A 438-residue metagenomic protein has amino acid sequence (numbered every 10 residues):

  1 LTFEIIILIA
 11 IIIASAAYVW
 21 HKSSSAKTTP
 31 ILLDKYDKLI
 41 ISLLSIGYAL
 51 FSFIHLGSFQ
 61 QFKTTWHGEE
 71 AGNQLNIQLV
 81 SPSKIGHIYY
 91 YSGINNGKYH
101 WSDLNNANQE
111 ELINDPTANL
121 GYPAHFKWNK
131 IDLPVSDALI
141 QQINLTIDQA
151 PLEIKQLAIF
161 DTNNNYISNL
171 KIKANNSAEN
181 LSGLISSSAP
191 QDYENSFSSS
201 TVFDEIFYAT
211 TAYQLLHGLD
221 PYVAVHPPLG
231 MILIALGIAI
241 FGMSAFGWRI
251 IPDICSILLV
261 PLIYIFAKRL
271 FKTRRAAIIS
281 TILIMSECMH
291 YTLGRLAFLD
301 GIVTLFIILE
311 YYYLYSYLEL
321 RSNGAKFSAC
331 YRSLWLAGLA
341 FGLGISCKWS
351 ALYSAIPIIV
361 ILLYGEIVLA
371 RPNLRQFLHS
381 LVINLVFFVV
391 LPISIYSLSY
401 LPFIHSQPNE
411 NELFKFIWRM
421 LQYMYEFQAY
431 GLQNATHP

Functional and structural regions predicted by a protein language model:
N164-A212, I393-P438: Aromatic-rich transmembrane-lumenal/periplasmic boundary elements in polytopic membrane proteins
I206-L216, Y222-M243, D253-I254: Short hydrophobic/aromatic helix or loop-helix immediately within or flanking a transmembrane segment in polytopic
F246, I250-F271, L309-Y313: Transmembrane-helix motifs of polytopic, lipid-linked glycan transferases
W248, P252, M289-V303, S350: Short acidic/glycine- and proline-prone juxtamembrane loop motifs at membrane-interface regions of multi-pass membrane
L258, I263-S286, T304-L305, S322-A329: Transmembrane-helix signature of polytopic, membrane-embedded enzymes that assemble or transfer cell-envelope glycans
L262, I302-F327, L336, A340-F341: Specific aromatic-rich, kink-prone transmembrane helix
S280-M285, T292, F341, I345: Short helix- or helix-capping micro-motifs that position conserved polar/aromatic residues at function-defining sites
Y313-G324, F341, S354-I393, L398 (+1 more regions): Perimembrane helix-loop-helix junctions
